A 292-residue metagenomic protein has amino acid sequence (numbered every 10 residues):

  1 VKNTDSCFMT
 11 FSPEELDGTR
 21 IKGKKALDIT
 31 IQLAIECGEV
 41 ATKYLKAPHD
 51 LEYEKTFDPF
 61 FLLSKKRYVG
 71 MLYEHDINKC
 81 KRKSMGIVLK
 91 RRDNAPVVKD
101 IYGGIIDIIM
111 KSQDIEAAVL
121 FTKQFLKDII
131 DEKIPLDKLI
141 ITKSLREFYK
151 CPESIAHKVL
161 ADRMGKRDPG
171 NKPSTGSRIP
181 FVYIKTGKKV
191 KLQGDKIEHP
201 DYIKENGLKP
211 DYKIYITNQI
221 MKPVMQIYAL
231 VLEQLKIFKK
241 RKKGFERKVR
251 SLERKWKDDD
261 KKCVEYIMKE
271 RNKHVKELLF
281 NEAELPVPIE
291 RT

Functional and structural regions predicted by a protein language model:
V1-T4, F11-T292: DNA-dependent DNA polymerase catalytic subunits
